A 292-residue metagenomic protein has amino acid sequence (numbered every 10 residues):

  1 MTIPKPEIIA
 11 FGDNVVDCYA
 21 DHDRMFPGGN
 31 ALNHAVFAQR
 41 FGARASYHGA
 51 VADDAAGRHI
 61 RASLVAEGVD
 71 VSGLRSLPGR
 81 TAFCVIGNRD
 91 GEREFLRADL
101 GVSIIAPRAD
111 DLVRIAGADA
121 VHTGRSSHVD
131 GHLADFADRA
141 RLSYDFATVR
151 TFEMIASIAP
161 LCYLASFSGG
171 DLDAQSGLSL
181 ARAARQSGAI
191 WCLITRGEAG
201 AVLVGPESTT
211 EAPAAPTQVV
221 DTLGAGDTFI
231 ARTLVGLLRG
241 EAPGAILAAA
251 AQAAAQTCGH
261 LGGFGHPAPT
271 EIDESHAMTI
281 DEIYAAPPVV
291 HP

Functional and structural regions predicted by a protein language model:
M1-D23: Positively charged, low-complexity intrinsically disordered leader regions
T2-E7, L178-P292: Conserved phosphate-binding/catalytic region of the ribokinase-like
I8, A45, V71, R141-L142 (+1 more regions): Hydrophobic anchor at the start of a short beta-strand that flanks the dinucleotide cofactor-binding loop
D13-N14, G170, T228: Active-site metal-binding loops of divalent metal-dependent hydrolases
V16-Y19, M25, A43-A120, E274-P292: Conserved N-terminal subdomain of the carbohydrate kinase-like
A31-L32, D99-G101, F146-T151, G169-D173 (+1 more regions): Short, acidic/turn-prone active-site loops that include or flank metal/cofactor- and phosphate-binding residues
A31-R40: Histidine-anchored nucleotide/phosphate-binding helix
D119-A183, A199-A201: Conserved beta-alpha-beta core of the PfkB/ribokinase-like small-molecule kinase fold
